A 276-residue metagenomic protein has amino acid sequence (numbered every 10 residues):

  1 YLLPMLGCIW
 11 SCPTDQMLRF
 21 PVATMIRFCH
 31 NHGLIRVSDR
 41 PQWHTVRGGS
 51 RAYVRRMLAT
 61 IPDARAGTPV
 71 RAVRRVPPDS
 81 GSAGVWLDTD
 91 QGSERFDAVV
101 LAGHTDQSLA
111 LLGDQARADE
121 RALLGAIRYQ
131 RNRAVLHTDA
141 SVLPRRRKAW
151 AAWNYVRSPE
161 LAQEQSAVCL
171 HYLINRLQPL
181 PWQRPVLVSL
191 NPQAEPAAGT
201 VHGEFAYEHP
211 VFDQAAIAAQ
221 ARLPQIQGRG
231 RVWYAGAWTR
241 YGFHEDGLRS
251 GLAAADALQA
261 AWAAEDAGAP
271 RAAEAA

Functional and structural regions predicted by a protein language model:
Y1-R74: Active-site/ligand-binding neighborhood in enzyme catalytic cores
G48-R55, D106, R249-L252: A structural signal for well-ordered alpha-helical segments within the folded catalytic domains of diverse enzymes
L58-A64, D90-G92, G228-R229: Short glycine/proline-enriched coil/turn segments at helix->beta-strand junctions
I61, D97, L258-W262: Short, hydrophobic alpha-helical segments
A64-A66, L101, Y234: A structural signal for the hydrophobic beta-strands that form the central parallel beta-sheet of Rossmann-like
P69-P210: Mid-domain catalytic core of redox enzymes that form a hydrophobic substrate pocket/lid adjacent to a catalytic redox
E164-A276: Conserved flavin/dinucleotide-binding core of flavoenzymes
